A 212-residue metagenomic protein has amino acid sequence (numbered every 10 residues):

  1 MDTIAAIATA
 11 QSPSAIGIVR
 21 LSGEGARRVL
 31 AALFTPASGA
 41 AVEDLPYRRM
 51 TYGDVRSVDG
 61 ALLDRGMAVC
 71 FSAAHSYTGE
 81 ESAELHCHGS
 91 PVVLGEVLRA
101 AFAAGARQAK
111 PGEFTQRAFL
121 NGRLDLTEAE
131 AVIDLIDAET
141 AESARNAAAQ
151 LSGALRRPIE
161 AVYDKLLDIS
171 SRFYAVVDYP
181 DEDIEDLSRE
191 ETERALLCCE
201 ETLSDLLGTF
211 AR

Functional and structural regions predicted by a protein language model:
M1-R145, A149, G153: A glycine-rich (often HGG/GG-containing) alpha/beta subdomain
D2-S14, G53, A141-R212: C-terminal-of-GTPase-core extension/linker across diverse P-loop GTPases
